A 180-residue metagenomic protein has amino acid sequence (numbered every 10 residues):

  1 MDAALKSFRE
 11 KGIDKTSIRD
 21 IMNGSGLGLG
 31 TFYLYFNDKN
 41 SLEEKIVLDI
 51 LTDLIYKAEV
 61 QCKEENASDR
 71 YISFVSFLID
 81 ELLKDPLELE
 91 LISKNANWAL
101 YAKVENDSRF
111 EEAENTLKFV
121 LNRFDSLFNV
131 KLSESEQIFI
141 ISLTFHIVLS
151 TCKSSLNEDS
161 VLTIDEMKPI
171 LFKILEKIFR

Functional and structural regions predicted by a protein language model:
A3, D20, K45, S73 (+4 more regions): Alpha-helical elements of Rossmann-like donor-binding domains used by nucleotide-donor carbohydrate transfer enzymes
A3-F8, I50: Short hydrophobic clusters on alpha-helical segments that form packing/core surfaces in small helical domains
S7-S41, K45: Helix-turn-helix
I18, V47-I55: Short, basic, alpha-helical segments at the C-terminal edge of helix-turn-helix-like DNA-binding modules
K45, E59-D85: Hydrophobic alpha-helical connector segments
I55, E59, A102-K131, S135-S142 (+1 more regions): Amphipathic alpha-helical packing segments from all-alpha helical-bundle domains
D80-K84, N122, I140-L162, E176-R180: Amphipathic C-terminal alpha-helical segment
L82-V104, S150-N157: Amphipathic alpha-helical segments used for helix-helix packing
